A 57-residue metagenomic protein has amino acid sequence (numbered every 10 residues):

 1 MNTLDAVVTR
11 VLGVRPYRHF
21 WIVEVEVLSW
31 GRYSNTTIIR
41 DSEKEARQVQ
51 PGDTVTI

Functional and structural regions predicted by a protein language model:
M1-L4, S29, I39: Homeobox/homeodomain signature
M1-Y17: Structural detector for short beta-strands of small beta-barrel domains
L12, S29-G31: Beta-strand elements of well-folded, non-transmembrane domains
R15-E26: Short aromatic-glycine-enriched beta-strand elements
G31-V49: Beta-strand/loop nucleic-acid-binding surfaces
G52-I57: Flexible glycine-rich surface loops and low-complexity tracts that mediate binding to linear polymers
